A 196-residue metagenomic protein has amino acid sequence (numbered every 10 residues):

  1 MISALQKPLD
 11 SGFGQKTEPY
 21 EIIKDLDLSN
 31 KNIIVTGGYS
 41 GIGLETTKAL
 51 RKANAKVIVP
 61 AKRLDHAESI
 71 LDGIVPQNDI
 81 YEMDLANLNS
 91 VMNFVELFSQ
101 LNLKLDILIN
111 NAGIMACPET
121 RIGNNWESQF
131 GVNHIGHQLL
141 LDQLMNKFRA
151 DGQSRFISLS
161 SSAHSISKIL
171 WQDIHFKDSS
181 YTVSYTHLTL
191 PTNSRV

Functional and structural regions predicted by a protein language model:
M1-I34, K168: Non-catalytic terminal and boundary segments that flank Rossmann-like NAD(P)-dependent oxidoreductase
Y39: Conserved glycine-rich cofactor-binding loop
A53-A67: Conserved glycine-rich Rossmann-like NAD(P)H-binding loop of the short-chain dehydrogenase/reductase
Y81-E96: The beta1-alpha1 cofactor-binding region of Rossmann-like NAD(H)/NADP(H)-dependent oxidoreductases
A112-A116: Conserved NAD(P)H cofactor-binding loop of Rossmann-fold oxidoreductase domains
P118-G131: Short alpha-helical oligomerization interface
T186-T192: Conserved small/polar residues in nucleotide/adenosyl-binding loops
